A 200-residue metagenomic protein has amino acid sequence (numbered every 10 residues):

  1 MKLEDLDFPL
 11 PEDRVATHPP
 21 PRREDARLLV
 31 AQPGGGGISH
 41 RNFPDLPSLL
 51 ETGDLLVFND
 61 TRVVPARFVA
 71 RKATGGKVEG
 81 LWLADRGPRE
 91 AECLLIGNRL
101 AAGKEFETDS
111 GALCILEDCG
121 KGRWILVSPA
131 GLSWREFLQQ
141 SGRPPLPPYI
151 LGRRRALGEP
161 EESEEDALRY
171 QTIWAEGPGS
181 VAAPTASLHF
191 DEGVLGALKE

Functional and structural regions predicted by a protein language model:
M1-E200: A cross-family signal for N-terminal binding/gating loops and helix N-caps that shape access to the active site
